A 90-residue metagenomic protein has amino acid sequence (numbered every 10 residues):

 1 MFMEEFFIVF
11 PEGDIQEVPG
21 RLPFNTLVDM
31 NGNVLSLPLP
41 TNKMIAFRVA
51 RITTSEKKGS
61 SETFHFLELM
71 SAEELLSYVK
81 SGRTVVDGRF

Functional and structural regions predicted by a protein language model:
M1-F24: Mixed-charge, Lys/Arg-rich low-complexity intrinsically disordered regions
F2-I8, E68-F90: Intrinsically disordered, low-complexity, charged/polar segments
V9-P11, N31, A50, E68-M70: A structural detector for beta-sheet-dominated domains
F10, D29, S55-K57: Acidic surface patches and DE-rich sequence motifs
V18-P40: Short coil-to-beta transition motif at edge beta-strands of beta-rich domains
F24, K43-I45, T63: A generic structural signal for short beta-strands and their flanking turns/coil linkers
L39-S55: Short beta-strand-centered aromatic/proline hotspots
S55-M70: Short, solvent-exposed secondary-structure boundary/capping segments
